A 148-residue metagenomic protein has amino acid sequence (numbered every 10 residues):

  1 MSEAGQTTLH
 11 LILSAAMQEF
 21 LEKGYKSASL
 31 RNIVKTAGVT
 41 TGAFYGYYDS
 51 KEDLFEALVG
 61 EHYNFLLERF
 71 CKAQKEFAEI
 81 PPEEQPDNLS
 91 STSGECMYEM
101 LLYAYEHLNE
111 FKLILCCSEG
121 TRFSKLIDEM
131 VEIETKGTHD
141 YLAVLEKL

Functional and structural regions predicted by a protein language model:
M1-G5: N-terminal intrinsically disordered/low-complexity leader segments
L11, A15, E19-D53, A57-L58: Helix-turn-helix
L13, F55, V59, Y63 (+1 more regions): Amphipathic, non-transmembrane alpha-helical scaffold segments
L30, G60-L67, C71: Short, basic, alpha-helical segments at the C-terminal edge of helix-turn-helix-like DNA-binding modules
Y48, C116-G120: Short helix-capping/turn signature of helix-turn-helix
A57, C71-Y103: Hydrophobic alpha-helical connector segments
E95-E106, E119-K147: Amphipathic alpha-helical packing segments from all-alpha helical-bundle domains
K112-I114: Short, hydrophobic secondary-structure boundary micro-motifs
